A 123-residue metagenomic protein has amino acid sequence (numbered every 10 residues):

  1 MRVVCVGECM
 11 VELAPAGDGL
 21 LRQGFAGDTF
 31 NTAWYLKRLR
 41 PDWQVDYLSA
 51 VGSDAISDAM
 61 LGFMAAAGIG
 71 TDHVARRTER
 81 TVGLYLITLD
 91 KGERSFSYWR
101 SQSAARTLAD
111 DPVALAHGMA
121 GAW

Functional and structural regions predicted by a protein language model:
M1-A66, A109: Glycine-rich phosphate/adenosyl-contacting loop at the front of the ribokinase-like
Q44-W123: Conserved N-terminal subdomain of the carbohydrate kinase-like
